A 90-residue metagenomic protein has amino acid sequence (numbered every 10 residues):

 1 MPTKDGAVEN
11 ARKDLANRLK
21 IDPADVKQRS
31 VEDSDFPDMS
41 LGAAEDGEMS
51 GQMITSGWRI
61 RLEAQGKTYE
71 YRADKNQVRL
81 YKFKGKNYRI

Functional and structural regions predicted by a protein language model:
M1-D38: Short, non-transmembrane alpha-helical segments in secretory-pathway proteins
M1-P2, I60, G85: Charged, low-complexity, helix/coiled-coil-prone segments
V26-A73: Exposed beta-strand-loop-beta-strand "reactive/processing" segments of non-cytosolic proteins
T68-I90: A short, surface-exposed interaction/processing loop segment used at functional sites
